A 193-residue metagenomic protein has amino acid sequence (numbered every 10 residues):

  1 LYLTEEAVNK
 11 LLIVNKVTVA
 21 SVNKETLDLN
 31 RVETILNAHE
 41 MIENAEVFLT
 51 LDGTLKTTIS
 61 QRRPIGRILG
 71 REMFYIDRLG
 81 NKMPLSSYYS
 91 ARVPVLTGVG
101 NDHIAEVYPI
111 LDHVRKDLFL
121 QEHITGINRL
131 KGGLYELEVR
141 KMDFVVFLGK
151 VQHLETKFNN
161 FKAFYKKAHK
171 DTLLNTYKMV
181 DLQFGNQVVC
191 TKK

Functional and structural regions predicted by a protein language model:
L1-E40, P84-D112, K116, N159 (+1 more regions): Periplasmic/extracytosolic POTRA-like scaffold domains at the N-termini of outer-membrane and outer-envelope
V17, L55-L137, V146: Extracytoplasmic segments of membrane-associated envelope/inner-membrane machinery
T26-I65, R78-N81: Membrane-embedded segments
V47-G53, R129, L173, L182: Short, glycine-/polar-rich solvent-exposed loops and beta-turns at beta-strand/coil boundaries
Q152-K193: Extracytoplasmic/luminal low-complexity segments enriched in Pro/Gly and acidic/polar residues that act as flexible
